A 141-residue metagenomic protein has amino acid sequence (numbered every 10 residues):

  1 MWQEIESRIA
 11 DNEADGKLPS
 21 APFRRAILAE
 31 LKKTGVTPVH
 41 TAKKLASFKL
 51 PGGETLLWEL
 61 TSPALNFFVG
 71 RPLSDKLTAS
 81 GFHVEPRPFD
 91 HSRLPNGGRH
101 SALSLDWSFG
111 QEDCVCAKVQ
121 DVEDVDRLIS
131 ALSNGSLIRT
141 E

Functional and structural regions predicted by a protein language model:
M1-K49, V84: Charge-rich, low-complexity N-terminal segments
I27, L73, L77, V125-L128: Generic structural signal of hydrophobic/aromatic residues within well-ordered alpha-helices of folded domains
A42, A46-L103: Short, conserved beta-strand/beta-arch hydrophobic-aromatic motifs that form part of recognition grooves or interface
L94-E141: Well-ordered alpha/beta subsegment
